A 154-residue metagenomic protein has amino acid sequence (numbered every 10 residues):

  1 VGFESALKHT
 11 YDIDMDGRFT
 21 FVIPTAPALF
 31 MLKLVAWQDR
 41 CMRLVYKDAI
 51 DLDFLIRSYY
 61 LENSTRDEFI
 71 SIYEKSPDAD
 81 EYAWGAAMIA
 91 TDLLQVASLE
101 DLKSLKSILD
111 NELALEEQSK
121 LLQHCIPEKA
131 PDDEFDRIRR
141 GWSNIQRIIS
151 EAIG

Functional and structural regions predicted by a protein language model:
V1-G154: Compositionally biased terminal segments of proteins
